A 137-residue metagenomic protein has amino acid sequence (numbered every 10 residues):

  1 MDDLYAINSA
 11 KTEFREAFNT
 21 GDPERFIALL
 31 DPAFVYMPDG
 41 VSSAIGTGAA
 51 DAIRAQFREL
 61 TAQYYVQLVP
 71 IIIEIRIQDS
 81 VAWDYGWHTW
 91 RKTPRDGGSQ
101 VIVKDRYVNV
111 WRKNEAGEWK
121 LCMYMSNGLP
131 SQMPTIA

Functional and structural regions predicted by a protein language model:
D2-T12, P23-S80, W87, S99-I102: A solvent-exposed, acidic/Ser-Thr-rich amphipathic alpha-helical stretch
L30, H88-W90, M125-N127: Short beta-strand segments enriched in hydrophobic/aromatic residues within well-folded beta-rich domains
I75-A82, R112-E118: A short, structured loop/turn motif at beta-sheet edges
W90-P94, W111: Beta-strand elements of well-folded, non-transmembrane domains
P94-G97, S131-I136: A short, polar/proline- and glycine-enriched secondary-structure boundary/capping micro-motif
K104-P134: Short beta-strand edge/turn micro-motifs at domain boundaries
